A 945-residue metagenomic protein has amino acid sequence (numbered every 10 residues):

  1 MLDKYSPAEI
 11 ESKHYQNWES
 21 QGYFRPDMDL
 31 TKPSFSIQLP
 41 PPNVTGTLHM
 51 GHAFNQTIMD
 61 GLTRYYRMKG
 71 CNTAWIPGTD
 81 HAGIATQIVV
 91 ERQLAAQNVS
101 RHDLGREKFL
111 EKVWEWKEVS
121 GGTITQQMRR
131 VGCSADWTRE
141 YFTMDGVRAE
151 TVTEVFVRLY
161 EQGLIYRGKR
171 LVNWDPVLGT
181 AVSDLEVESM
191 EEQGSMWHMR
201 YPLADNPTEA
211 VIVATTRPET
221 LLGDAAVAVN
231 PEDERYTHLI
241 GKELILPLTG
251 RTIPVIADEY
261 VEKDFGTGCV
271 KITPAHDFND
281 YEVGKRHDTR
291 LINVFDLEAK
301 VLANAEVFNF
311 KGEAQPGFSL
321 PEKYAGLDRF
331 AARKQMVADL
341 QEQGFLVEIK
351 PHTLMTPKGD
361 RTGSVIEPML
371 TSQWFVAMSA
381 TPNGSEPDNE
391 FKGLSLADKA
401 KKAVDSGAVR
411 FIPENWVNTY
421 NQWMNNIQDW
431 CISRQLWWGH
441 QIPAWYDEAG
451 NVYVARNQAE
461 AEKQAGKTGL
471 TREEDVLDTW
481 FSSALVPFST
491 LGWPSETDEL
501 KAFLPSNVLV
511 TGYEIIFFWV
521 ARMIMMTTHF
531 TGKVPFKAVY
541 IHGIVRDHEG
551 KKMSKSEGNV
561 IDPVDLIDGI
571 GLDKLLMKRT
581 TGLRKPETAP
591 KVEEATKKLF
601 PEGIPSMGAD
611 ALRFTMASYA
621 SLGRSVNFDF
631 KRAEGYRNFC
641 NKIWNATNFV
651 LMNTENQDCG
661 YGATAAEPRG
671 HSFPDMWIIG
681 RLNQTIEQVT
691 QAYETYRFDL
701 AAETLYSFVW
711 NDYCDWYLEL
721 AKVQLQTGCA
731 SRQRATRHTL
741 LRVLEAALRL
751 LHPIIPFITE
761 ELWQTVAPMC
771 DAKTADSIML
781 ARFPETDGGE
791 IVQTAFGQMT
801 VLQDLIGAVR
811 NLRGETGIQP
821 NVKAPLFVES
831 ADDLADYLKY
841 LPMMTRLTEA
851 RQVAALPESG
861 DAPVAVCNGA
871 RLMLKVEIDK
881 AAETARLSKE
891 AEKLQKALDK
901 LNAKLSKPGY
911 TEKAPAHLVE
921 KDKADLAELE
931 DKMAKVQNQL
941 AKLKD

Functional and structural regions predicted by a protein language model:
M1-E232, I256, T273-R286, R290-F308 (+10 more regions): N-terminal, positively charged nucleic-acid-binding surface of large information/translation enzymes
M1-S6, K401-E414, T596: Short, contiguous pre-domain boundary segments
F24, I165, L346, V409 (+2 more regions): Conserved hydrophobic residue
T31-L39, G61, Q97-S100, T125-G132 (+10 more regions): Active-site-adjacent bridging/hinge elements
S34-P40, G46, K271-I272, D447-A449 (+2 more regions): Short hydrophobic beta-strand segments
A53-T63, G70, T79-D80, R148-T151 (+7 more regions): Structured ligand/cofactor/substrate-binding pocket environments in proteins
R64-N72, Q93-R106, Q126, R130-A135 (+16 more regions): Secondary-structure transition/capping motifs at alpha-helix termini and the adjoining loop/turn into the next element
H198, D388, Q422-F481, L485 (+3 more regions): Feature 926 captures the class I aminoacyl-tRNA synthetase adenylation module centered on the KMSKS loop
